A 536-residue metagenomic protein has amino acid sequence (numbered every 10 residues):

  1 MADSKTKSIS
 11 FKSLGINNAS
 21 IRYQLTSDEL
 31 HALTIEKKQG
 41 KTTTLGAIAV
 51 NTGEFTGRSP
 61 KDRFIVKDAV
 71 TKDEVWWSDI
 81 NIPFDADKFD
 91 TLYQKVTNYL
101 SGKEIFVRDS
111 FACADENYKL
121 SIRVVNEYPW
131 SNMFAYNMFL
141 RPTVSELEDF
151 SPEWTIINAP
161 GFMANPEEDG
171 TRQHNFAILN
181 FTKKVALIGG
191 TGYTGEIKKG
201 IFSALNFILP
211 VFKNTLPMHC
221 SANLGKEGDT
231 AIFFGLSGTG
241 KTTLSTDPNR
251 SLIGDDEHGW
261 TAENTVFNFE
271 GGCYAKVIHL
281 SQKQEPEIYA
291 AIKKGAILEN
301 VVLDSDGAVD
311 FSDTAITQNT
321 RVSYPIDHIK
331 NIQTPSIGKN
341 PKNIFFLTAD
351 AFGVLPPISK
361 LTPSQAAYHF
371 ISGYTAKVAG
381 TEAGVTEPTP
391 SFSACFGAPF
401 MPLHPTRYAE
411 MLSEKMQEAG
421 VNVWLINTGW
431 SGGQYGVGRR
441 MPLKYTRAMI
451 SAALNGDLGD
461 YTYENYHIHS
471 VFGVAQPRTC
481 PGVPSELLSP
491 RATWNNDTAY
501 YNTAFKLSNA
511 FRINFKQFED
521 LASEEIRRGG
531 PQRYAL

Functional and structural regions predicted by a protein language model:
M1-D149: N-terminal accessory targeting/assembly segments
A2-T43, H219-L236, D247-P248, G259-T493 (+2 more regions): Glycine-rich, often acidic-flanked micro-motifs that create phosphate/phosphodiester-binding or positioning elements
R108, T215-A222: A short glycine-rich, hydrophobically flanked beta-strand micro-motif that places a catalytic Asp/Glu for divalent metal
E116-K119, N165-E167, E196-K199, T242-T243 (+4 more regions): Short helix/loop capping segments that flank catalytic or ligand/cofactor-binding pockets
E153-W154, P160-P210: Charged, amphipathic alpha-helical linker segments immediately N-terminal to NTP-binding catalytic cores
T239: ATP-binding Walker
T243-L252: A conserved segment at the C-terminal end of the G1
L487, R491-L536: Generic C-terminus detector
